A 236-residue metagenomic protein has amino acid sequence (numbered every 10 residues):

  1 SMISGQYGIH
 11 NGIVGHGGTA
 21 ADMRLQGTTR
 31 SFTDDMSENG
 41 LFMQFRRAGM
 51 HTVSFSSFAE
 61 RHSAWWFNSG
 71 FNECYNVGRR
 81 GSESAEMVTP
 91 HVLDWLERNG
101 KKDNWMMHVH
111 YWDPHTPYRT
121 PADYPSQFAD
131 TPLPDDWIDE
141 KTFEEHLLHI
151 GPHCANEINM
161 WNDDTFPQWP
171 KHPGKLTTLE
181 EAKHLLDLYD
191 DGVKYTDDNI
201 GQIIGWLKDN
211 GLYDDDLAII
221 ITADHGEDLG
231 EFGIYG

Functional and structural regions predicted by a protein language model:
S1-G236: Catalytic domains that recognize anionic headgroups
